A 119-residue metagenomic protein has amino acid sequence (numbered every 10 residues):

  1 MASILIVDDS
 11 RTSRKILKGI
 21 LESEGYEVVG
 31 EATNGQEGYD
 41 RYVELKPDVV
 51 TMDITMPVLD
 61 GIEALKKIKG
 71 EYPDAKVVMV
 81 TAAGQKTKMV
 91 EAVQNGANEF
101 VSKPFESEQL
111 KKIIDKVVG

Functional and structural regions predicted by a protein language model:
R11-G30: Two-component/phosphorelay signaling modules centered on CheY-like receiver
K15, E63, G84-E99, K112: Alpha4 helix (beta4-alpha4-beta5 surface) of REC/receiver domains from two-component response regulators
N34-E37, D60-E63: Acidic catalytic/metal-coordinating carboxylates
V43-L45, K67-A75, N95: Conserved phosphotransfer cores of two-component systems
L45-T51: Active-site beta3 strand of CheY-like receiver
M56: Receiver (REC) domain active-site loop signature in two-component systems and cognate sites in sensor histidine kinases
F105-I114: C-terminal output helix
